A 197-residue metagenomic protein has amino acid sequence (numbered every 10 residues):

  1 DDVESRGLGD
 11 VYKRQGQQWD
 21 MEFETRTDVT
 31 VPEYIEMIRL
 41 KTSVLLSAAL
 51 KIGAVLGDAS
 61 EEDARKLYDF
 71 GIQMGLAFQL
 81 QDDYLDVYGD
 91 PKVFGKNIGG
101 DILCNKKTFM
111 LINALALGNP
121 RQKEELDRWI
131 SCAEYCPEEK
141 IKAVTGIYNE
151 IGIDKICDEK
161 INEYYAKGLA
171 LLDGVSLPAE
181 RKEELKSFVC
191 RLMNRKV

Functional and structural regions predicted by a protein language model:
D1-Y12: Single conserved hydrophobic/aromatic residue that forms the stacking wall/gate of nucleotide- or nucleobase-binding
K13, Q73-M74, C132-C136, E150 (+1 more regions): A short structural micro-motif
R14-Q18, L46-S47: Membrane-embedded alpha-helical core segments of multi-pass
G16-T30: A short, charged helix-loop
T27-T42, R65-D69, P91-L117, E124-N162: Divalent-cation-assisted or electrostatically stabilized phosphate/pyrophosphate-binding catalytic cores
E33-M74, M110-A116, A166-V197: Alpha-helical phosphate/pyrophosphate-handling elements in metalloenzyme active cores
A49, Q79-L80, K160: Hydrophobic alpha-helical segments of membrane proteins
A77-G89: Acidic (Asp/Glu-rich) catalytic motifs at the cytosolic membrane interface
